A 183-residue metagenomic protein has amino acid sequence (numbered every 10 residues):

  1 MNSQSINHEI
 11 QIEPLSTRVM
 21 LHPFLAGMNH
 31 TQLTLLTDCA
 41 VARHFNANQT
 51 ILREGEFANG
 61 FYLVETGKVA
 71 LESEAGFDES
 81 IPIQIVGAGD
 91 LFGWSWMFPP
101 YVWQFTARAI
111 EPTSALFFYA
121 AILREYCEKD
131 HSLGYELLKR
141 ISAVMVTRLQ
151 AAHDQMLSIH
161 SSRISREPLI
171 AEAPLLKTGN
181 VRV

Functional and structural regions predicted by a protein language model:
M1-V183: Cytosolic regulatory regions built on CNB/CRP/Popeye-like sensor folds
